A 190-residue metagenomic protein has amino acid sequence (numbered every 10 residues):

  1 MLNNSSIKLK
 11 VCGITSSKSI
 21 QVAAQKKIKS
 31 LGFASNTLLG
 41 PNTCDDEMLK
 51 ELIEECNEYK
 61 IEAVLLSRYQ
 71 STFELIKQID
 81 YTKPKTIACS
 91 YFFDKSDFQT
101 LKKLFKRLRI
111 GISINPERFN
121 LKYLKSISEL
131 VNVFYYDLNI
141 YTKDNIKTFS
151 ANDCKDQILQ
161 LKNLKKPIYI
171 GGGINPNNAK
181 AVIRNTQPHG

Functional and structural regions predicted by a protein language model:
M1-I14: N-terminal amphipathic alpha-helix/helix-capping segment at the start of soluble metabolic enzymes
C12, P167-G190: C-terminal active-site rim and adjoining tail of enzyme catalytic domains
S17-Q21: Short N-terminal binding/cap micro-motifs at the start of the first secondary-structure element
V22-I28: A short, Lys/Arg-enriched amphipathic alpha-helix followed by its capping loop at the start of a domain
A23, I87, V182: Conserved, mostly hydrophobic/aromatic
S30-M48: Glycine-rich, proline-tolerant flexible connector loops at the mouths of alpha/beta enzymes
A34-L39, E55-N178: Conserved anion-binding
L52: Aromatic/hydrophobic pocket-lining residues that form π-stacking "cages" and hydrophobic walls in ligand
